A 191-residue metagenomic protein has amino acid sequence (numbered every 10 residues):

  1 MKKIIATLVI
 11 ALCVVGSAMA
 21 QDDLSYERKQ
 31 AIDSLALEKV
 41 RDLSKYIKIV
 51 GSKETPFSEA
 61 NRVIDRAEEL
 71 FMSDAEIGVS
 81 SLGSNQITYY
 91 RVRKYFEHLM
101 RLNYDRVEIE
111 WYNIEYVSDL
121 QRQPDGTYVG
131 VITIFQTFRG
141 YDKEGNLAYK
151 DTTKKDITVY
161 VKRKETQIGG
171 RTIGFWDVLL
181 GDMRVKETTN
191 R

Functional and structural regions predicted by a protein language model:
M1-Y26: Bacterial Sec-dependent N-terminal signal peptides
A20-V63: Short, low-complexity N-terminal intrinsically disordered segments enriched in polar/charged residues
L43, I47, F71, L99 (+1 more regions): Hydrophobic, Leu/Ile/Phe/Ala-enriched alpha-helical segments that form helix-helix packing faces
I49-D65, S81, I109-I114, R171-L179: Short glycine-rich, low-complexity/disordered patches
A60-E108: Short solvent-exposed beta->alpha transition segments
M100-R122: C-terminal extensions
E115-R191: Exposed beta-sheet edge and beta->alpha loop/turn motif
